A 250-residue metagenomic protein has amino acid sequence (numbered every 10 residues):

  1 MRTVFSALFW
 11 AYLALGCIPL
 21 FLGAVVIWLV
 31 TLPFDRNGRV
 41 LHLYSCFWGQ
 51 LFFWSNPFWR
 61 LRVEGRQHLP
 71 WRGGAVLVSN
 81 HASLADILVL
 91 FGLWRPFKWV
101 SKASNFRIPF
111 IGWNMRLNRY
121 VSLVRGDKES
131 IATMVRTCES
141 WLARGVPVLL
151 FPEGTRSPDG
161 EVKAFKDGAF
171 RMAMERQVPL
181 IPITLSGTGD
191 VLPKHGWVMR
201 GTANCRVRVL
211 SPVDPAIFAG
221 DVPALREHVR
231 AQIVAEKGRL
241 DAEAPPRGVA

Functional and structural regions predicted by a protein language model:
M1-V30, L43, Q67-L69, P223-A250: Membrane-interfacial terminal anchoring regions of lipid-handling membrane enzymes
V4, A132-A250: Non-catalytic C-terminal accessory region of glycerolipid acyltransferases and related lyso-lipid remodeling enzymes
A24-Y44, W54-N56, W71-K128: Catalytic core of membrane glycerolipid acyltransferases/transacylases, capturing the structured, soluble-facing
Q50-R60: Transmembrane alpha-helices and immediately adjacent membrane-cytoplasm interface residues in multi-pass integral
V63, L77, W99, V207-V209: Generic preference for hydrophobic
E64, V100-K102, V124-R125, P152 (+1 more regions): Thr-Gly-centered strand-to-loop micro-motif
R66-W71, M199-R200: A short beta-turn/loop motif at secondary-structure boundaries
